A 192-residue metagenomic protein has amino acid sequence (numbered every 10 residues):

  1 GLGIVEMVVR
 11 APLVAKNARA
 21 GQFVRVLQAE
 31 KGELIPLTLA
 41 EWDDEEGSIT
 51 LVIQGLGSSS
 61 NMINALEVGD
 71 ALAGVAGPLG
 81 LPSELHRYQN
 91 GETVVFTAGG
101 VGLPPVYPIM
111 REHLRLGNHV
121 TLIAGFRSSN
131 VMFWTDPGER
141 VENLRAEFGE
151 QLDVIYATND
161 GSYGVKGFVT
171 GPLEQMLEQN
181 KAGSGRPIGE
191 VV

Functional and structural regions predicted by a protein language model:
G1-D70, R127: Ferredoxin-reductase
N61-V192: FNR/FR-type flavoprotein reductase catalytic core
